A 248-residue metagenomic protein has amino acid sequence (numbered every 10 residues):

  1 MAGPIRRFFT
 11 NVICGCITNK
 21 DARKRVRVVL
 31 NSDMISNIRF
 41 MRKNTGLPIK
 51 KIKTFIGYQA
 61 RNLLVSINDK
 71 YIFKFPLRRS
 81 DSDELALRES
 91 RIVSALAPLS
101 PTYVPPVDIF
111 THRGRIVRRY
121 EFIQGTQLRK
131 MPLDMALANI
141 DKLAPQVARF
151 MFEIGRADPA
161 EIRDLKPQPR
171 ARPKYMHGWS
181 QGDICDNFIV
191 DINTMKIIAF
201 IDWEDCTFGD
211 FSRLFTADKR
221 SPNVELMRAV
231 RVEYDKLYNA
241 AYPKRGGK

Functional and structural regions predicted by a protein language model:
I5-I49: Juxta-kinase regulatory segment immediately upstream of eukaryotic protein kinase catalytic domains
V28-T45, Y58-A60, I72-R119, L133-P145: A conserved alpha-helical element in kinase catalytic cores
L47-N68: ATP-binding glycine-rich phosphate-binding loop
V65-D69, H112, I192: Active-site beta-strand termini and strand-to-loop segments that position acidic
L96-L99, I123-L165: Conserved kinase catalytic-core helix
M176-G182: Catalytic-loop of the protein kinase fold
G178, D191-P243: Active-site Asp-x-Gly
D183-I192: Catalytic-loop signature of eukaryotic-like protein kinases
